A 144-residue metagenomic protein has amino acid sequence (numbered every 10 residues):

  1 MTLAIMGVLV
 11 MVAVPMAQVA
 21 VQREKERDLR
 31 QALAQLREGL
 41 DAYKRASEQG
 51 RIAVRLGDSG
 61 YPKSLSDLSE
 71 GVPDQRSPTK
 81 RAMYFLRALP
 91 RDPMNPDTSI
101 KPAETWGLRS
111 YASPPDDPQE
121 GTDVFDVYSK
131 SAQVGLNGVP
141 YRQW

Functional and structural regions predicted by a protein language model:
M1-A17: N-terminal single-pass transmembrane signal-anchor helix
T2-A4, D28, F85: Hydrophobic alpha-helical segments and their boundary regions
G7, A34-Q35, S66, P96: C-type cytochrome heme c attachment motif
Q18-Q22, I52-R55: Short helix/strand-bridging catalytic loops that position acidic/His residues to coordinate divalent metals and engage
V21-E48, G60: Membrane-proximal N-terminal amphipathic helix
D41-W144: Low-complexity, acidic interaction segments enriched in glycine
